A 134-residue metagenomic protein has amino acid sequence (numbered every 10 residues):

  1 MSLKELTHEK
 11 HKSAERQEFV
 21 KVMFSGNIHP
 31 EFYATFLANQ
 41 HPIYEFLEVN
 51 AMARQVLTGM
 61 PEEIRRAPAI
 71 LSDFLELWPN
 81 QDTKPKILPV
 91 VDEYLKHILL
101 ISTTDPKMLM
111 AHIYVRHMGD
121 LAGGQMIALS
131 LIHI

Functional and structural regions predicted by a protein language model:
M1-L131: Metal- and O2-centered redox machinery and metal/ROS homeostasis
